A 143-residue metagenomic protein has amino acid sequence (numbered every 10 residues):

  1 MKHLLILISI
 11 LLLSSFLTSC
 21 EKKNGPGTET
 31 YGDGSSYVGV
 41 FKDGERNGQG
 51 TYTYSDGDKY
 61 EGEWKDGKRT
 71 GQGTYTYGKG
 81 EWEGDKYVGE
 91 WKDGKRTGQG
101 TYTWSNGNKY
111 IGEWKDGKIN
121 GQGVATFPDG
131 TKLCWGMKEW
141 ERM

Functional and structural regions predicted by a protein language model:
M1-L4: Positively charged n-region of N-terminal signal peptides that target proteins for export
L7-S15: Bacterial N-terminal signal peptides
S14-M143: Glycine/tyrosine- and acidic-biased, solvent-exposed loop/turn segments at the edges of beta-strands
